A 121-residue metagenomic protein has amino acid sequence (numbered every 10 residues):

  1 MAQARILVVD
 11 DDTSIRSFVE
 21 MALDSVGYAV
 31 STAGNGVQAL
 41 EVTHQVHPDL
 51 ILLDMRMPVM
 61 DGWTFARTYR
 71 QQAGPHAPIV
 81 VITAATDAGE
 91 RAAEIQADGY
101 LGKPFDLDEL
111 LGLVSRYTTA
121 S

Functional and structural regions predicted by a protein language model:
S17-S25: Charged docking surfaces used in two-component/phosphorelay signaling
T32-L50: Acidic, metal-coordinating helix/loop segments flanking the phosphotransfer/catalytic sites of two-component signaling
N35-Q38, D61-F65: Acidic catalytic/metal-coordinating carboxylates
D54: Active-site residues of response regulator receiver
M57: Receiver (REC) domain active-site loop signature in two-component systems and cognate sites in sensor histidine kinases
T64, T86-L101, G112: Alpha4 helix (beta4-alpha4-beta5 surface) of REC/receiver domains from two-component response regulators
V80-T83: Hydrophobic/aromatic residues positioned on beta-strands within the core alpha/beta folds
F105-S115: C-terminal output helix
